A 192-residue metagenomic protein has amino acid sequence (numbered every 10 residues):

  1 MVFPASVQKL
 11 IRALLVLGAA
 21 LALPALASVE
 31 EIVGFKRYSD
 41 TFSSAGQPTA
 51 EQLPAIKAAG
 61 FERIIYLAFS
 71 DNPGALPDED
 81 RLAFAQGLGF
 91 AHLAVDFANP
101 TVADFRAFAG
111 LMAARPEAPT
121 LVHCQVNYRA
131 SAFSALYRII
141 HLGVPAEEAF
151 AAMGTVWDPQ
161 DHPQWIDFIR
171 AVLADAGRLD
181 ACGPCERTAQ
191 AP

Functional and structural regions predicted by a protein language model:
V2, R129, I139: Residue-level marker of positions within ordered structural domains that often coincide with functionally constrained
V2-L14: Bacterial N-terminal signal peptides that target proteins for export
Q8-I11, E62, Y128: Short, intrinsically disordered low-complexity segments
I11-P24: Bacterial N-terminal signal peptides
R12-A13, R129, F133, Q190: Short amphipathic alpha-helical "recognition" segments used for binding
A25-T120, A135-P192: Cys-dependent protein tyrosine phosphatase-like superfamily
L121-S131: A phosphate-binding catalytic loop at a beta-strand-loop-alpha-helix junction that coordinates phosphoryl groups
